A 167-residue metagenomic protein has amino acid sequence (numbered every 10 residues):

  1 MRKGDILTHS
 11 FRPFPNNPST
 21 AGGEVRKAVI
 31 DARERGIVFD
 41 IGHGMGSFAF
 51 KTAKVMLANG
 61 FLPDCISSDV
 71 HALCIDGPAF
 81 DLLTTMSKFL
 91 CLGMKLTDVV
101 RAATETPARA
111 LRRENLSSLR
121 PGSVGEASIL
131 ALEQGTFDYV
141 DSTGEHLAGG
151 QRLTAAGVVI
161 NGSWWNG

Functional and structural regions predicted by a protein language model:
M1, D31-R33, R120-P121, A148-R152: Solvent-exposed alpha-helices and their adjacent loops that cap or buttress functional pockets in soluble metabolic
M1-D76: Active-site core of metal-dependent hydrolases
P13, M45, E105, E133 (+1 more regions): Short, solvent-exposed coil/turn elements at secondary-structure transition points
A28-E34, S87-C91, E133-T136: A general structural signal for short secondary-structure boundary/capping elements
K51-L132: His/Asp/Glu-enriched, well-ordered alpha-helical/loop segment that forms or immediately abuts the divalent-metal
V124-G167: C-terminal cap of metal-dependent C-N hydrolases
